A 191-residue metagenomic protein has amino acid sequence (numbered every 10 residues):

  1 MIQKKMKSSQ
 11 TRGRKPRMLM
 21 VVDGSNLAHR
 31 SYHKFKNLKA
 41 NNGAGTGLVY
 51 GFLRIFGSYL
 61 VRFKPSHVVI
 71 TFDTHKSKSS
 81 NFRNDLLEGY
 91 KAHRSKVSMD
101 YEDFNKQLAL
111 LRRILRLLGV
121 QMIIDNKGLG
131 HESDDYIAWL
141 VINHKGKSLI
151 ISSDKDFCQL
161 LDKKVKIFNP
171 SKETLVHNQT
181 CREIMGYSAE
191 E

Functional and structural regions predicted by a protein language model:
K4, S9-I151, F157-L175: Noncatalytic, basic helical substrate-engagement surface that gates or grips nucleic-acid strands
K155-D156, R182: Short, basic, helix/turn surface patches
E173-E191: A short, charged helix-loop
